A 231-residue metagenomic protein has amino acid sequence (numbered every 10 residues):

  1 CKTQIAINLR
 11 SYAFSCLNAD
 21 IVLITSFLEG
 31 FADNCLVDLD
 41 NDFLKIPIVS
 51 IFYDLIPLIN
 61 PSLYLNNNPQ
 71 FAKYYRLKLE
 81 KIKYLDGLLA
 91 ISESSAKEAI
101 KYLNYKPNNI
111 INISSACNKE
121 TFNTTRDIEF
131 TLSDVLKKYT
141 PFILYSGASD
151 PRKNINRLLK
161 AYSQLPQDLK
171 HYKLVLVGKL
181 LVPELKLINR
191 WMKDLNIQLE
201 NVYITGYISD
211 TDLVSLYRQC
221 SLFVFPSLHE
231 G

Functional and structural regions predicted by a protein language model:
C1-G231: Carbohydrate transferase catalytic cores enriched for Leloir-type hexosyltransferases
